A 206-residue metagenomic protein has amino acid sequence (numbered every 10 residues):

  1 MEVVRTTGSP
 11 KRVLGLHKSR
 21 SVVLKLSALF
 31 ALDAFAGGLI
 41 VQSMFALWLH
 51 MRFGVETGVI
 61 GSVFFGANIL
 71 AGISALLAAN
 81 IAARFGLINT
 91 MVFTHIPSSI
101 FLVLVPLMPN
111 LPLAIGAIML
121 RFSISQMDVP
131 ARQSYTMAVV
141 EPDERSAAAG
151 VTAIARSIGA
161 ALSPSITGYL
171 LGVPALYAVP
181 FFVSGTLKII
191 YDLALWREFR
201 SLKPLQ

Functional and structural regions predicted by a protein language model:
M1-A34, M51, V55: Juxtamembrane intracellular "pre-TM" segments in multi-pass secondary transporters
S43-I60: Short amphipathic helix-loop junctions that connect adjacent transmembrane helices in Major Facilitator Superfamily/SLC
M51-R52, L162-F182: Transmembrane alpha-helix termini and helix-breaking/packing motifs in multi-pass membrane transporters
T57-G58, P142-T152: Loop-to-transmembrane helix entry/capping segments in MFS-fold secondary transporters and related SLC/MFSD carriers
S74-L87, L171-G172: Helix-to-loop junctions at the C-terminal end of transmembrane segments in multipass secondary transporters
N89-L104: Structural signature of the two symmetry-related core transmembrane helices
P106-I118: Helix-loop junctions at membrane interfaces in 12-TM secondary transporters
M127-V140: Intracellular juxtamembrane helix-capping segments at the cytosolic ends of symmetry-related transmembrane helices
